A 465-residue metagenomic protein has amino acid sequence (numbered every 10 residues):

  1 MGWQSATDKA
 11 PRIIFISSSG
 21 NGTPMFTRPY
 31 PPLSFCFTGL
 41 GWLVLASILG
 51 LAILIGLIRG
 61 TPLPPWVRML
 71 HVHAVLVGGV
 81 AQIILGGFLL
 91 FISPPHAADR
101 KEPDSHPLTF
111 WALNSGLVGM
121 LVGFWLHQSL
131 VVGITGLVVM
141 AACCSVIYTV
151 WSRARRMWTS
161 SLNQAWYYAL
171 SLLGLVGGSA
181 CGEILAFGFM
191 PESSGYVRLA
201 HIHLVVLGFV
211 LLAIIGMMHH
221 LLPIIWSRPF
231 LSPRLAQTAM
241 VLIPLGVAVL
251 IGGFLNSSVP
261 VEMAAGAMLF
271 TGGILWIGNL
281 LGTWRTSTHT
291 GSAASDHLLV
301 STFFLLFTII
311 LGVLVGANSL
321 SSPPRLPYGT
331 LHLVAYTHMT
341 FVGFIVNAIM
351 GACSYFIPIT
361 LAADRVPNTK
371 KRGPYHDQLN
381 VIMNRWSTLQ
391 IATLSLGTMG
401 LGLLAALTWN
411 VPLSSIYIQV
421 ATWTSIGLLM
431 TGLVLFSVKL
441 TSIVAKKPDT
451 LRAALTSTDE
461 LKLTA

Functional and structural regions predicted by a protein language model:
G2-A465: Hydrophobic alpha-helical transmembrane segments of multi-pass integral membrane proteins
